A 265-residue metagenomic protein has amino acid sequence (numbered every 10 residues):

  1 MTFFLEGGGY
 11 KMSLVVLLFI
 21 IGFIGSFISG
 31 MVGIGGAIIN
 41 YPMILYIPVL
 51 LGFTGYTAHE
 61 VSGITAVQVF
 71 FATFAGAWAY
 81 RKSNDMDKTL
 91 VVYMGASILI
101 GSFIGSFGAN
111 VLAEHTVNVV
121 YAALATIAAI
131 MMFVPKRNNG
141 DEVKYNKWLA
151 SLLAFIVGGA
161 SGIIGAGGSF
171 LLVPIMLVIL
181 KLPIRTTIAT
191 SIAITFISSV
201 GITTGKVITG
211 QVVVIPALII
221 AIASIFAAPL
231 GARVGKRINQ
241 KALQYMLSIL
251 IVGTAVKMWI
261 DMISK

Functional and structural regions predicted by a protein language model:
M1-V32, I39-G55, H59-E60, A75-I163 (+3 more regions): Juxtamembrane transmembrane-helix boundary motif
G63-F74, I100-G101, I194-G201: Membrane-embedded alpha-helical segments of transport systems, primarily multispan ion/solute transporters
T65-V69, G95, S191-T195, A217-A221: Short hydrophobic/aromatic, small-residue-rich stretches within specific transmembrane helices of secondary active
A166: Thr-Gly-centered strand-to-loop micro-motif
L172: Transmembrane-embedded, aromatic-rich helix segments that form part of the hydrophobic channel/pocket engaging
I184-A189, A193-I197, T204: Hydrophobic secondary-structure block in the mid-to-C-terminal portion of proteins
